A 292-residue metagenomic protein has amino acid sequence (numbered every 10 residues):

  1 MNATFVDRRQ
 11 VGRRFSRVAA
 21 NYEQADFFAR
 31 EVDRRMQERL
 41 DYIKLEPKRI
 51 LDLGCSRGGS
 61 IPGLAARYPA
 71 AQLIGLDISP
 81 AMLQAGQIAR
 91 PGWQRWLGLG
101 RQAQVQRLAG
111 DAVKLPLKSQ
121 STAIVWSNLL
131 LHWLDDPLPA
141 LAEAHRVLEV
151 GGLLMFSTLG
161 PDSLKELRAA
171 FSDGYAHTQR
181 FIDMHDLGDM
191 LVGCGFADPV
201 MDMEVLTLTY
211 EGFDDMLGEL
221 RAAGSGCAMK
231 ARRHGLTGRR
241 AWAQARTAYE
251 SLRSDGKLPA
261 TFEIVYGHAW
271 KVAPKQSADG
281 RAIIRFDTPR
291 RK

Functional and structural regions predicted by a protein language model:
M1-N21, R30, K292: N-terminal, positively charged/glycine-rich alpha-helical extensions of SAM-dependent methyltransferases
F27-R49, G59-G63: Conserved alpha-helix/loop element of class I SAM-dependent methyltransferases that forms part of the SAM/SAH-binding
R49-L115: Class I SAM-dependent methyltransferase SAM/SAH-binding core
V113-V125: A short acidic, Gly/Pro-enriched loop at the edge of an enzyme's catalytic core that lines a small-molecule cofactor
A123-D136: A short SAM/SAH-binding and catalytic strip from SAM-dependent methyltransferases
L138-V150: A short glycine-rich, Lys/Arg-flanked "PGG" loop and its adjoining helix->strand segment in the class I
G151-D215, A222-L236: Conserved catalytic/acceptor-binding region of the Class I
L220-K292: C-terminal lobe and adjacent flexible extensions of AdoMet/dcAdoMet transferase-like proteins
